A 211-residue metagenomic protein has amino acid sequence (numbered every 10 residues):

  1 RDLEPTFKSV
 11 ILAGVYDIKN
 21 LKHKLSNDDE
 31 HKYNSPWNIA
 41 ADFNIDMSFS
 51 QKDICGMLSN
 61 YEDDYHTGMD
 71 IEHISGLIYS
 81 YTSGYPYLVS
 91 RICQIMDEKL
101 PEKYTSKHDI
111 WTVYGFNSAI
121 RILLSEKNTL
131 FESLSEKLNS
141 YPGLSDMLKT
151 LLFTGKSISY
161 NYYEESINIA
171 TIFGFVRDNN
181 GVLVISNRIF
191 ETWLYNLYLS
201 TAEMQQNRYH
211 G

Functional and structural regions predicted by a protein language model:
R1-Y33: Sensor-1/coupling segment of RecA-like P-loop NTPase cores
S9-L12, L88-R91, R177, V184-I185: A structural signal for short, well-ordered beta-strand segments and their strand-loop junctions that often border
V15-N20, S50-I54, M96, F190: Conserved nucleotide-binding/hydrolysis micro-motifs of P-loop NTPases
L25-D29, M96, S200-T201: Short secondary-structure boundary/capping segments
S26-M47: A short helix-turn-beta junction within AAA+ P-loop NTPase domains corresponding to the substrate/partner-engaging
F43, S50-F173, N179-N180: Winged-helix-like regulatory helical subdomains adjacent to P-loop NTPase cores
E98, L123-N128, F175-Y209: Short capping/hinge segments at domain boundaries that bridge a core fold to an adjacent linker or tail
L138-S145, E203-G211: Leucine-rich, amphipathic alpha-helical/linker segments
